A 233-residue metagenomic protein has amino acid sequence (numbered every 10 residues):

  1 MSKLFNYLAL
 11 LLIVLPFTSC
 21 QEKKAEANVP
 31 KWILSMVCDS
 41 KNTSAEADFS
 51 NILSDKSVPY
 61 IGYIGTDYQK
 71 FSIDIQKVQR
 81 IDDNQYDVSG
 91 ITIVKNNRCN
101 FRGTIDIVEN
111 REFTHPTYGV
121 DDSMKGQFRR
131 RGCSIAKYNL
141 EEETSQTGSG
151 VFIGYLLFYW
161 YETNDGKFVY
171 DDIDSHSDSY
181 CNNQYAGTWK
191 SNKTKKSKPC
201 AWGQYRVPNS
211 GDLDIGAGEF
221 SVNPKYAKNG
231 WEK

Functional and structural regions predicted by a protein language model:
S2-L10: Sec-dependent signal peptide recognition, specifically the positively charged N-region followed immediately by
P16-S19: C-terminal motif of bacterial Sec signal peptides marking the signal peptidase cleavage site
A25-D74, G90-T92, D121-G148, F152 (+5 more regions): Tryptophan-anchored aromatic micro-motifs
D74, D87-S89, Y170-D172: Short structured motifs
Q76-V78, T104-V108: Short beta-strand micro-motifs enriched in acidic
I81-N84, V108-T117, F158-D171, R206-G218: Short, surface-exposed linear segments at secondary-structure transitions and domain or protein termini
Q85, T92-D106, F113-P116: Mid-length scaffold segments of soluble, non-membrane domains
I173-S179: Exposed beta-sheet edge/beta-hairpin loop segments within beta-rich domains
